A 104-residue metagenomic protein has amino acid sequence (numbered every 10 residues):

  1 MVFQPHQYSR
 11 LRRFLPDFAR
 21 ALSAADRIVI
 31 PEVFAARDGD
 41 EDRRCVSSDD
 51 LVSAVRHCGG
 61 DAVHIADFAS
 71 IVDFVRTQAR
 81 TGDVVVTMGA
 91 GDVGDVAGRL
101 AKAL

Functional and structural regions predicted by a protein language model:
M1-L104: ATP-dependent carboxylate-amine ligase
